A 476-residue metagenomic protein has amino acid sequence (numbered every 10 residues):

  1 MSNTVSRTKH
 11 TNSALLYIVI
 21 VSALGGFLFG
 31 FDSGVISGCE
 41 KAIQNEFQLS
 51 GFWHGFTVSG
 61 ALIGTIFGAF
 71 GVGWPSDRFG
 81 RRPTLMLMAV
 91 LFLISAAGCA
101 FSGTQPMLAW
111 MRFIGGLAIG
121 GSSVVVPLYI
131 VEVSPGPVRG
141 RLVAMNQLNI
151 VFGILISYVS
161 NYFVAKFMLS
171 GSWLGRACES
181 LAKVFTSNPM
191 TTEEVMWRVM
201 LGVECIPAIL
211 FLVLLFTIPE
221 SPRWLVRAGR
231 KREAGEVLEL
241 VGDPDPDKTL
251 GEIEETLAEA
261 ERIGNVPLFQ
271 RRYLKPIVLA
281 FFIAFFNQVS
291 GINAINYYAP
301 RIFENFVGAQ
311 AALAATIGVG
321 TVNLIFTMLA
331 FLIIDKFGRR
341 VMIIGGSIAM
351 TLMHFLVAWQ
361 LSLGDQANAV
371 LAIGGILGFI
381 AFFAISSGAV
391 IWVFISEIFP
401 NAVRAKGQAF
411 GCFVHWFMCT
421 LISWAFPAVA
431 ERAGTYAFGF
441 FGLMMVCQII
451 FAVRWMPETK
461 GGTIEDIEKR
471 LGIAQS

Functional and structural regions predicted by a protein language model:
S2-R232, L257-S476: Alpha-helical transmembrane bundle of multi-pass membrane proteins
S50, P244-D247: Conserved H-loop
E233-V237: Solenoid-repeat scaffolds in large eukaryotic assemblies
P246-E255: Short, well-structured alpha-helical segments
